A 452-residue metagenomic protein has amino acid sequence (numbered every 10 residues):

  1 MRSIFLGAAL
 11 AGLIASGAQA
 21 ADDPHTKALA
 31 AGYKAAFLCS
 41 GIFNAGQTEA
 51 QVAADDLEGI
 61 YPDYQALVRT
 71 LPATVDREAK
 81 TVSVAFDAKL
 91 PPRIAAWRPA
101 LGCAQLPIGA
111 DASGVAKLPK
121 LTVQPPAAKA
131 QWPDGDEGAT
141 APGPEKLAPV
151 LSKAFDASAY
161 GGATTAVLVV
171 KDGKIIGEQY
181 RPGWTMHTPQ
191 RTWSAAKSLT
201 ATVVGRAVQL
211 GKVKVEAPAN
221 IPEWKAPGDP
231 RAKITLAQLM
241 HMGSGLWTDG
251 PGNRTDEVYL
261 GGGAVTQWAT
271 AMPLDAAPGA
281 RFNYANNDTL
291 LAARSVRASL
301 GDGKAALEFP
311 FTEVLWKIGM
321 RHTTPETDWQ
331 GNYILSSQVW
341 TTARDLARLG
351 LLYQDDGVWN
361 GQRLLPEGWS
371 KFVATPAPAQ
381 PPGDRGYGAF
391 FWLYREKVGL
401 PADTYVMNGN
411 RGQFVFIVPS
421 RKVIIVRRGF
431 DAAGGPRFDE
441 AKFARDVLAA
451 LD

Functional and structural regions predicted by a protein language model:
A36, A201, N287-V296, S337-V358 (+1 more regions): Active-site-proximal alpha-helical segments within enzyme catalytic domains
E78, S83-A159: Non-catalytic propeptide/linker segments at domain boundaries
K146-K153, K174-Q179, P218-N220, N253-P278 (+1 more regions): Short, charged, amphipathic alpha-helices and their helix-cap/turn boundaries
L151-W184, F416, K422-V426: A short, well-structured edge-of-sheet supersecondary motif
G173, Q190-E216, L239, A292-V296 (+1 more regions): Active-site SXXK
Q209-G245, A271-L274, G301-S337, T341: Active-site helix/loop module of the DD-peptidase/beta-lactamase fold, centered on the serine-lysine SxxK catalytic
K225-T255, L260-A280, N287-L290, T341-R344 (+1 more regions): Conserved catalytic neighborhood of penicillin-recognizing serine enzymes
M320-T327, S370-I424: Active-site Gly/Thr loop motif
